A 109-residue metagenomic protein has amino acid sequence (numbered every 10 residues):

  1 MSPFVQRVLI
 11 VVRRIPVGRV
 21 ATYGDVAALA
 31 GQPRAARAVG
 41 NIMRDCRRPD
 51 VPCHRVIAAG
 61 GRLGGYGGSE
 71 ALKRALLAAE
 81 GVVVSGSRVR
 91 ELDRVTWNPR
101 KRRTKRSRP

Functional and structural regions predicted by a protein language model:
M1-P109: Nucleic acid-binding interface residues in structured DNA/RNA-binding domains, emphasizing the DNA-engaging scaffolds
